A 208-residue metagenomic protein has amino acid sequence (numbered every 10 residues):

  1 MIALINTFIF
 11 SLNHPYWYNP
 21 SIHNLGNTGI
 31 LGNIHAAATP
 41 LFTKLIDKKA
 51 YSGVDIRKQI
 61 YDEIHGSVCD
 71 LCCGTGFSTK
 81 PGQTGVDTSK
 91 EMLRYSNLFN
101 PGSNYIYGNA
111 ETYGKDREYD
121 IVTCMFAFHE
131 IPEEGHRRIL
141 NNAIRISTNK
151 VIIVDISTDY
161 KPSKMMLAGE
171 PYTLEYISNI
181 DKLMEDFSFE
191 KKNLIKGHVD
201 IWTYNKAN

Functional and structural regions predicted by a protein language model:
M1-I30: N-terminal auxiliary segments of SAM/dcSAM-dependent transferases
P20-I56: Class I SAM-dependent methyltransferase Rossmann-like catalytic core, especially the SAM/SAH-binding loop
C69, C73-T112: Class I SAM-dependent methyltransferase SAM/SAH-binding core
T123: A conserved beta-strand element that flanks and buttresses the S-adenosyl-L-methionine
A127: Hydrophobic adenine-recognition pocket in adenosine-nucleotide-binding enzymes
I131-N142: A short, conserved alpha-helix within the catalytic core of class I
S147-V151: Short glycine-dipeptide loop
I152-I201: C-terminal alpha-helical "lid/dimerization" subdomain adjacent to the S-adenosyl-L-methionine
